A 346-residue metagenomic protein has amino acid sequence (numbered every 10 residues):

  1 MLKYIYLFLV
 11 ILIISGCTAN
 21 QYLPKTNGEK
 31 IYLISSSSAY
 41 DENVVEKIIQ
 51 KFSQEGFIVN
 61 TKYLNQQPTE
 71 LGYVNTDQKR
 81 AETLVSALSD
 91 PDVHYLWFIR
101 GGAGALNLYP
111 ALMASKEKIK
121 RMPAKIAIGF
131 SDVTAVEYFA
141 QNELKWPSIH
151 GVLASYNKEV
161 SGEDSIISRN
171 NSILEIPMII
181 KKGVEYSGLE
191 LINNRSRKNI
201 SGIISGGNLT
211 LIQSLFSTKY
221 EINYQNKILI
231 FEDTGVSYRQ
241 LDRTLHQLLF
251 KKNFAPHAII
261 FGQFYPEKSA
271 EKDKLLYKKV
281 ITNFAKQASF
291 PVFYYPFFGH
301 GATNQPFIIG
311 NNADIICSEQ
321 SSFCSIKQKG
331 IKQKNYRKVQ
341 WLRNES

Functional and structural regions predicted by a protein language model:
Y4-I14: Sec-dependent N-terminal signal peptides
T18-D90: ATP/NTP phosphate-donor binding region
N60-Y63, G129, H257-Q263: Short internal beta-strands
L64-P123: N-terminal small/polar loop signature for handling phosphorylated ligands or for N-terminal nucleophile
S115-F139, P147-A154, P291: Short, acidic/small-residue loops that bind anionic groups at enzyme active sites
W146-T210: Conserved anion/nucleotide-ligand pocket segment
Y220-D273, Y277: Internal helical hairpin/lid segments
Q263-S346: ATP/nucleoside-binding phosphotransfer catalytic cores, i.e., glycine-rich phosphate-binding loops
